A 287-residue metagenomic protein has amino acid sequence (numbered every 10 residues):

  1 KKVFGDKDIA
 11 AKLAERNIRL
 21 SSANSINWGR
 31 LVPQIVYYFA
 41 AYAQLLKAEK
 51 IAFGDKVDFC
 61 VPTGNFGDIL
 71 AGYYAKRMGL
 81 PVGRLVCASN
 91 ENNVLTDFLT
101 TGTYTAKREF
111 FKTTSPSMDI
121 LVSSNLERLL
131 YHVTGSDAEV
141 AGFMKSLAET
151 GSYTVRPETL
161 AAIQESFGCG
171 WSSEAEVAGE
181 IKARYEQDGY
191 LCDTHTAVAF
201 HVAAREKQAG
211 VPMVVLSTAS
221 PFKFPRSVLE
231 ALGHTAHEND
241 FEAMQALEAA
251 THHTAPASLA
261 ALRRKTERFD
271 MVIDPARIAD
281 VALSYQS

Functional and structural regions predicted by a protein language model:
K1-S287: PLP-dependent amino-acid enzyme catalytic core
